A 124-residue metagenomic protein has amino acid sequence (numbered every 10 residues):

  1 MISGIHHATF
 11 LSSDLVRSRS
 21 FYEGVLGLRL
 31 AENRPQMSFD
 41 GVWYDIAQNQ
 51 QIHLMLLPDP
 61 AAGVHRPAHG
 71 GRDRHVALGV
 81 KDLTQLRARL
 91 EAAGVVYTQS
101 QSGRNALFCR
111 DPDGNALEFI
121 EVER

Functional and structural regions predicted by a protein language model:
M1-R17, M37, D73-L78, E123: N-terminal beta-strand motif that seeds the catalytic metal site of vicinal oxygen chelate
L11-Q51: Core segments of cupin and vicinal oxygen chelate
R34, R66-A68, Y97-T98: Short Gly/Pro-enriched turn/cap motifs at secondary-structure boundaries
S38-D40, P60-H65: A short, acidic/glycine-rich surface segment
N49-I52, A62, G114-E118: Short, charged/polar, Gly/Pro-enriched secondary-structure boundary elements
A68-L90: Mid-chain, well-packed structural core segment of small domains
R87-R124: Vicinal oxygen chelate
